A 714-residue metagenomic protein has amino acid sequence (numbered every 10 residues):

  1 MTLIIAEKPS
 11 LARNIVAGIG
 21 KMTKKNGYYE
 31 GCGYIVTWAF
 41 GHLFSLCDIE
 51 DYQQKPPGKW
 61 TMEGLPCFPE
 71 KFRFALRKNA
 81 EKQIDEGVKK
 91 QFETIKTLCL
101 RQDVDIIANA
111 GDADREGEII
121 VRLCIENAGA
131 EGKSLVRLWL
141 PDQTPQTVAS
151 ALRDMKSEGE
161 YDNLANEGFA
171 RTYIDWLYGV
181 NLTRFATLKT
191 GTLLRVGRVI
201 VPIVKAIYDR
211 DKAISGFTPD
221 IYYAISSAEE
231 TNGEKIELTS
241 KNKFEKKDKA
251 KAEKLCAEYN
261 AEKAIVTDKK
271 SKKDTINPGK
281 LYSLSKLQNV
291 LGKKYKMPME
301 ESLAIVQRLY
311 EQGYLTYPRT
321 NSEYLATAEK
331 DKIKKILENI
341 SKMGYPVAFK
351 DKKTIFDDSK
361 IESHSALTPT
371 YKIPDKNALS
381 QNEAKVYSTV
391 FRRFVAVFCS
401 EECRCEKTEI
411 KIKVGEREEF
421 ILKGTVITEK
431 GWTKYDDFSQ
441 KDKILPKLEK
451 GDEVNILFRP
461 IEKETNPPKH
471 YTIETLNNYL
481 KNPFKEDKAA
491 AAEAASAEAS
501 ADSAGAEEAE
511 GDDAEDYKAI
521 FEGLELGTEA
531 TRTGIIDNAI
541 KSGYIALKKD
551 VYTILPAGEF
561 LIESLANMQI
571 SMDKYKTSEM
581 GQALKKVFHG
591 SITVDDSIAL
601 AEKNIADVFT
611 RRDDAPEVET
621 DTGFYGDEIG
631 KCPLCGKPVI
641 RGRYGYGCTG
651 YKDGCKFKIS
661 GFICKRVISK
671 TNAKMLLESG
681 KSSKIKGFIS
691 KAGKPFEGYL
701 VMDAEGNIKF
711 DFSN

Functional and structural regions predicted by a protein language model:
M1-T172, W176, N466-P467: Intrinsically disordered, low-complexity regulatory segments
T2-L3, V88, C99-Q102, N127 (+6 more regions): Basic, low-complexity terminal or inter-domain segments flanking catalytic cores
P9-V16, G33-V36, F40, M62 (+19 more regions): Amphipathic alpha-helical transducer elements in NTP-driven molecular machines
K25-K55, V201-K247, A396-I444, R643-G650 (+1 more regions): Structured, non-catalytic alpha/beta "coupling" segments that mediate domain-domain communication and provide generic
E93, R101, P145-S227, S271-K272: C-terminal or mid-to-C-terminal helical accessory/interaction module adjacent to the motor/catalytic core
K246-Y282, Q288: Metal- or metallocofactor-binding catalytic centers and their adjacent structured scaffolds across diverse enzyme
